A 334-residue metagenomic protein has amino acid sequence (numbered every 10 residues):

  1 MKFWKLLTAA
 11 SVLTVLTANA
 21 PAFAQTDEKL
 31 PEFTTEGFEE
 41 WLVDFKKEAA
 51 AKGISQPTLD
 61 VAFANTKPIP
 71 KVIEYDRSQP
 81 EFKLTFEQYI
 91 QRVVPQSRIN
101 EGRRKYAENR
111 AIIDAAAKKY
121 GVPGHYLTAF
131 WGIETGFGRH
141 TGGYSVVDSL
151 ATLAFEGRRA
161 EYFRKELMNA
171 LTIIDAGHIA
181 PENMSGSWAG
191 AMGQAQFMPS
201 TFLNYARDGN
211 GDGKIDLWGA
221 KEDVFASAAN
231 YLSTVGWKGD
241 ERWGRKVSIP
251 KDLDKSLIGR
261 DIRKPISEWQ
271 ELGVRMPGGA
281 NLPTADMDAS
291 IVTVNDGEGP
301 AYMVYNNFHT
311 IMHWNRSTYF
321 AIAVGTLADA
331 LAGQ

Functional and structural regions predicted by a protein language model:
M1-T8: Bacterial N-terminal signal peptides that target proteins for export
T14-A22: C-terminal segment of classical bacterial N-terminal signal peptides
Q25-E108, D114-A117: An acidic, Gly/Ser/Thr/Pro-rich helix-cap/linker signature
A49, T58-P70, V122-G138, A170-D175 (+1 more regions): Short, functionally critical alpha-helical segments immediately adjacent to catalytic or ligand/cofactor-binding
P68-Y75, T135-Y144, E156-A160, A176-E182 (+3 more regions): Secretory-pathway/luminal and periplasmic proteins that interact with or process carbohydrate-rich
S145-A154, L167, M192-R207, A228: Substrate-binding/active-site groove segments that recognize and process beta-1,4-linked N-acetyl-hexosamine
G209-L217: Acidic, glycine-anchored loop motifs typical of Ca2+
P250-Q334: C-terminal soluble interaction/assembly domains
